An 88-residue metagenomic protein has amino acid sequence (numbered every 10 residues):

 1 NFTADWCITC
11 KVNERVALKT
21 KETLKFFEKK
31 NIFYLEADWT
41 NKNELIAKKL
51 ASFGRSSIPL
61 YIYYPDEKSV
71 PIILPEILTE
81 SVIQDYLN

Functional and structural regions predicted by a protein language model:
F2-T3, A37-T40, I77: Active-site-proximal beta-strand/loop segments in catalytic clefts of secreted hydrolases
F2-T9, S57: Short pre-active-site segment immediately N-terminal to redox-active cysteine/selenocysteine motifs in thiol-based
W6-C10, K42-L45, S69-P71: Flexible loop/turn segments at secondary-structure boundaries
T9-E28: Typically the conserved alpha-helix immediately C-terminal to a functionally engaged Cys/Sec in thioredoxin-like
A17-K19, S56-N88: Non-catalytic, surface beta->alpha helical segment in thiol-disulfide oxidoreductase systems
E28, N41-S57: Structural alpha/beta surface segment adjacent to cysteine/selenocysteine redox centers across thiol/disulfide enzymes
